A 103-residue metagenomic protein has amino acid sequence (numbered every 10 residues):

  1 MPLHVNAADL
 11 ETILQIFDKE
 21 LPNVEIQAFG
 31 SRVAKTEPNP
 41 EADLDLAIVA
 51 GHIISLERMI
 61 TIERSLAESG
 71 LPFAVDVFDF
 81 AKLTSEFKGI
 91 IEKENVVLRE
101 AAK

Functional and structural regions predicted by a protein language model:
M1-Q27, V33-P40, A50-K103: Catalytic core of pol beta-like nucleotidyltransferases
A42-L44: Short, conserved active-site loops that position catalytic residues or coordinate cofactors/metal ions across diverse
